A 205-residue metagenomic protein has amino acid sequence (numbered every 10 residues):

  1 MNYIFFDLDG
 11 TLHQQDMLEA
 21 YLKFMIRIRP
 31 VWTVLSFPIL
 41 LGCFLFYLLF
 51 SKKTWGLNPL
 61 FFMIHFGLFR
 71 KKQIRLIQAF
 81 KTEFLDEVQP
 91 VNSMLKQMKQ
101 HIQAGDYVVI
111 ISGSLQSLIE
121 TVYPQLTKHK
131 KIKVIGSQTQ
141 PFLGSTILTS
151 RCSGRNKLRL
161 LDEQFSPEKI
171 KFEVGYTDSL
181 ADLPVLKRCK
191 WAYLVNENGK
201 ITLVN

Functional and structural regions predicted by a protein language model:
M1-F50: Active-site neighborhood of HAD-like aspartate-dependent phosphohydrolases
Q14-Q15, T54, G154: Generic structural signal for well-ordered secondary structure
Q15-L18, L57-N58, R70: Alpha-helix initiation and N-capping motif
M25, F62, V122-Y123: Broad structural signal for hydrophobic residues in well-ordered alpha-helices, predominantly aliphatic
L48, G56-G67: Helix-loop "lid/cap" segments that line or gate small-molecule binding pockets
F50-S51, S93: Short leucine-rich amphipathic alpha-helices used at interfaces
W55-F61, I77-T82: Glycine-/proline-rich flexible loop or hinge segments
K71, R75-Q78, T82-N205: C-terminal cap/substrate-recognition subdomain and adjoining C-terminal extension of metal-dependent phosphatase-like
